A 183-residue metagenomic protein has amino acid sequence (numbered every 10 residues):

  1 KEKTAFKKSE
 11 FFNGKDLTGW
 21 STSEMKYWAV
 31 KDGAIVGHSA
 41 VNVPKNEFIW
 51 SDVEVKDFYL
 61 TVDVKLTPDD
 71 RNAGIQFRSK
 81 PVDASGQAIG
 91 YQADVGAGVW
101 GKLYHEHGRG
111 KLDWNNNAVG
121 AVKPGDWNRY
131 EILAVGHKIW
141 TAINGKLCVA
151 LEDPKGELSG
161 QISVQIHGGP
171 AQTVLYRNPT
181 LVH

Functional and structural regions predicted by a protein language model:
K1-H183: Carbohydrate-interacting regions of secretory-pathway proteins
